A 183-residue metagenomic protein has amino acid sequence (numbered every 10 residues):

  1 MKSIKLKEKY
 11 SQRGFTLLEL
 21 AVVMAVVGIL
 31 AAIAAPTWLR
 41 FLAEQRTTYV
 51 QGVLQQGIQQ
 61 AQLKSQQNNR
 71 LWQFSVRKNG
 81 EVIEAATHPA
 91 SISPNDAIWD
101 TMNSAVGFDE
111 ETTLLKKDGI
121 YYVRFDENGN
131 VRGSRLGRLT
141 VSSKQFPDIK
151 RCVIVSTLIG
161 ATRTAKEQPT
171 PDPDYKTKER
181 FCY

Functional and structural regions predicted by a protein language model:
M1-F15: N-terminal leader/signal peptides at the extreme start of proteins
S11, F15-N68: Aliphatic-rich helix starts adjacent to a transmembrane/signal segment
N69-L71, K150: Short secondary-structure junction motifs
L71-G133, Q168-Y183: Type IV pilin-like appendage domain
R124-D126, T140, I154, R163: Generic structural detector for well-ordered beta-strands
G133-T140: Short, hydrophobic/aromatic-rich segments at coil-to-beta transitions
F146-Y183: Low-complexity, S/T/G/P-rich flexible repeat/linker segments used as non-globular hinges and stalks within
